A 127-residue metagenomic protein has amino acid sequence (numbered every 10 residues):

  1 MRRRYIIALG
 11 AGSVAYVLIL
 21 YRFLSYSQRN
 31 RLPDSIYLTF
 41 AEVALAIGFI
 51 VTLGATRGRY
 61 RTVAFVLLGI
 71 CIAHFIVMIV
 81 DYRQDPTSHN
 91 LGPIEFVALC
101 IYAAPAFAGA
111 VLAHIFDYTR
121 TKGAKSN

Functional and structural regions predicted by a protein language model:
M1-R4, R57: Positively charged n-region of N-terminal signal peptides that target proteins for export
R4-I19: Alpha-helical transmembrane segments
L9-A11, A64-V77: Transmembrane alpha-helical segments of multi-pass membrane proteins
V17, L45-F49, L53, H74-F75 (+1 more regions): Transmembrane alpha-helical segments of multi-pass membrane transport proteins and ion-pumping complexes
L20-Q28, V51-T52, V77, D81 (+2 more regions): Membrane-water interface at transmembrane helix exits
S25-F40, A73-C100: Interfacial non-cytosolic loop connecting adjacent transmembrane helices
A41-A64: Canonical alpha-helical transmembrane segments
S88-N127: Alpha-helical membrane-associated segments of multi-pass integral membrane proteins
